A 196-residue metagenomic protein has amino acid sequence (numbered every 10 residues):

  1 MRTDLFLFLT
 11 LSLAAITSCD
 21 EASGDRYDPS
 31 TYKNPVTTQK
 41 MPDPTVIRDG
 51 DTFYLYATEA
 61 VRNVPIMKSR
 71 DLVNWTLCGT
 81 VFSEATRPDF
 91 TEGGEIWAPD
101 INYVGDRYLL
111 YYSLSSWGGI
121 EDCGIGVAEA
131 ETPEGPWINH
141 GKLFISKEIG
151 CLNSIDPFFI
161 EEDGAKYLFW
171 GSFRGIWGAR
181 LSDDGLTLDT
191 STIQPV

Functional and structural regions predicted by a protein language model:
M1-L5: Positively charged n-region of N-terminal signal peptides that target proteins for export
L7-A15: Bacterial N-terminal signal peptides
C19-V196: Carbohydrate-active catalytic/glycan-binding domains of CAZyme proteins, especially the secreted or lumenal ectodomains
